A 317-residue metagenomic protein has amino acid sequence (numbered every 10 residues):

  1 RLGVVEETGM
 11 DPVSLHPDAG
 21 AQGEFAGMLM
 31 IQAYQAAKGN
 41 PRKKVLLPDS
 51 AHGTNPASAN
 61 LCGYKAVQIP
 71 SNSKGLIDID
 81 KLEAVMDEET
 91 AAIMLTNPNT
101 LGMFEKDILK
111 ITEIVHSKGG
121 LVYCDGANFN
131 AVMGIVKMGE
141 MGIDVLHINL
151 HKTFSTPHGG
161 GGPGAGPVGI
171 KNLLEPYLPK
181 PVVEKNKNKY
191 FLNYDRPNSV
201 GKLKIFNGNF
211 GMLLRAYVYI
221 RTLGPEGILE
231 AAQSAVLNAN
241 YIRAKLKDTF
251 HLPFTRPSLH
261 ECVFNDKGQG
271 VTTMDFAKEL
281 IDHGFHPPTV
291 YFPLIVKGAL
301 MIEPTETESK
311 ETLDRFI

Functional and structural regions predicted by a protein language model:
R1-D18: Conserved N-terminal alpha-helix of the aminotransferase class I/II PLP-enzyme fold
R1-V5, H52-N55, D78-M86, I108-I111 (+5 more regions): Structured alpha-helical segments in the cores of large, soluble enzyme domains
E6, P12, A26-M30, K106-L109 (+3 more regions): Flexible, glycine/threonine-enriched loop-and-boundary segments that flank and lead into catalytic domains of large
L15-H16, L252-P257, T289-L294: Short beta-strand
Q22-K187, V271, G298: Conserved PLP-enzyme active-site core in the AAT-like
S73, N99, L223-G227, G268 (+1 more regions): A generic structural motif
V145-E261, N265-D266: Active-site C-terminal subdomain of aminotransferase-like
F250-H283, G298-D314: Conserved PLP-binding catalytic core of the aspartate aminotransferase-like
